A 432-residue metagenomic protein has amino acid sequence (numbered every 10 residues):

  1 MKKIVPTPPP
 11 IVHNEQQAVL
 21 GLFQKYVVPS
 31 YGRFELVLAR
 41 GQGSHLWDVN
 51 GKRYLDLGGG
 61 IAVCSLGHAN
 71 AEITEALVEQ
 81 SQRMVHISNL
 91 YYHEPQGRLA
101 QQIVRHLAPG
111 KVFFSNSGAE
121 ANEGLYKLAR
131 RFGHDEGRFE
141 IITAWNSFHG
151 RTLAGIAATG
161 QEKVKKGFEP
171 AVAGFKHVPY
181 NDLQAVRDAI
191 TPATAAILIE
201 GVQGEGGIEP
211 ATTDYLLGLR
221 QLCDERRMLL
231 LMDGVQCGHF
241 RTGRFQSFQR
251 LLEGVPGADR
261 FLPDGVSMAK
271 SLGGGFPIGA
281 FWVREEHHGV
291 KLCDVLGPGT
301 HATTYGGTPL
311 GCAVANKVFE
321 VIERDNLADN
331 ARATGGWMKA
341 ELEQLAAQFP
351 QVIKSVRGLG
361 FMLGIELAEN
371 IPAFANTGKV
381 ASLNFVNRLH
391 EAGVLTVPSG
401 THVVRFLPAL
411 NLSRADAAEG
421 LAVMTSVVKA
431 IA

Functional and structural regions predicted by a protein language model:
K2-A432: Conserved N-terminal phosphate-binding loop of PLP-dependent enzymes in the Aspartate aminotransferase
